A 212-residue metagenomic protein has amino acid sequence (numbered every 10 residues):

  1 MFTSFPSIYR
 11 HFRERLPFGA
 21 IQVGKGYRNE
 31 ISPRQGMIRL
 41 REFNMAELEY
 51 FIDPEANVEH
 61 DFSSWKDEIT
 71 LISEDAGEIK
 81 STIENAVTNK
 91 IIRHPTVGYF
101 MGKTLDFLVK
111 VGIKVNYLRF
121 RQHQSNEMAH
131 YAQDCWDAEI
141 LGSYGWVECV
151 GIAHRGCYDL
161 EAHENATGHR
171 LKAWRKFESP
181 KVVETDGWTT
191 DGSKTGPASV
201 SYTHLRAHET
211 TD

Functional and structural regions predicted by a protein language model:
M1-R206: TRNA-recognition modules of translation machinery and tRNA-sensing kinases, especially anticodon-binding
A207-T211: A short, hydrophobic C-terminal helix/tail in secreted or cell-surface proteins
